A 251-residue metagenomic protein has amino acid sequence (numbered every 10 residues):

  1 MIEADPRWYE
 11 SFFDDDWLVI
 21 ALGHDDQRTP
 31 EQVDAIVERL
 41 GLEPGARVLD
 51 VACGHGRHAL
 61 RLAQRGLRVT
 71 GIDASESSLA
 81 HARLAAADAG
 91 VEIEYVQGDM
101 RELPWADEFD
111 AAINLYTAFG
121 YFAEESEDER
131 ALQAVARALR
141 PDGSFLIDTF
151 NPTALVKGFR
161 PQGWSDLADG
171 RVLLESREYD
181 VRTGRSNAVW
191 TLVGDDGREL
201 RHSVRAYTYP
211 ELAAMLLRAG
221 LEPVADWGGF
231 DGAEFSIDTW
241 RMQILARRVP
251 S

Functional and structural regions predicted by a protein language model:
M1-A46: Conserved class I S-adenosyl-L-methionine
I2, L146-M215: SAM-dependent methyltransferase
A52-G56: Class I SAM-dependent methyltransferase "Motif I" SAM/SAH-binding loop
R57-E102: Class I SAM-dependent methyltransferase SAM/SAH-binding core
R101-A111: A short acidic, Gly/Pro-enriched loop at the edge of an enzyme's catalytic core that lines a small-molecule cofactor
D110-S126: A short SAM/SAH-binding and catalytic strip from SAM-dependent methyltransferases
E129-P141: A short glycine-rich, Lys/Arg-flanked "PGG" loop and its adjoining helix->strand segment in the class I
Y209-S251: C-terminal lobe and adjacent flexible extensions of AdoMet/dcAdoMet transferase-like proteins
